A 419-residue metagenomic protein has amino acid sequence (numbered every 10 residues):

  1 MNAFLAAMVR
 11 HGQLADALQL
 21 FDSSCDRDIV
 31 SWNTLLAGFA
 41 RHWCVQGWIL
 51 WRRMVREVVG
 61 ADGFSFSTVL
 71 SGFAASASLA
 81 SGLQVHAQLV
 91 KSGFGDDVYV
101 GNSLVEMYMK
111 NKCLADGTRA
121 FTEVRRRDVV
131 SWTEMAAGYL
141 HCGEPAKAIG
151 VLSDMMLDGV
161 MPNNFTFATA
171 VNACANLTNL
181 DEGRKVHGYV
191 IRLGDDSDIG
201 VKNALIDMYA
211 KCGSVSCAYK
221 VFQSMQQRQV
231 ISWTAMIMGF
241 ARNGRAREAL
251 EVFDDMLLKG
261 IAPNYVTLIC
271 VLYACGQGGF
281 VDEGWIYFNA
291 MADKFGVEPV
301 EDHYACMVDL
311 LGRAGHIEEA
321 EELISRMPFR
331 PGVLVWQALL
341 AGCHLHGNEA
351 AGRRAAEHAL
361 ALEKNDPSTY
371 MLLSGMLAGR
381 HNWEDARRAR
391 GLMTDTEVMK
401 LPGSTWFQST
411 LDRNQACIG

Functional and structural regions predicted by a protein language model:
M1-G419: Terminal (and in a subset, N-terminal) low-complexity or junction segments at the ends of helical repeat RNA-binding
